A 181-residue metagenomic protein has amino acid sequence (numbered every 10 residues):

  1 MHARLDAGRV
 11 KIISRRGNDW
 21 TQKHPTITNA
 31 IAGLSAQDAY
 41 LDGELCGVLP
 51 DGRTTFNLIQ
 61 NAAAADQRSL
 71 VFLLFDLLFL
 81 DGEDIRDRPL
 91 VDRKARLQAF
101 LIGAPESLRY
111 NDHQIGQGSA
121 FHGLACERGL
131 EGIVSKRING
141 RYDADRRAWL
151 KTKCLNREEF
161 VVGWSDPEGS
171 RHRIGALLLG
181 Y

Functional and structural regions predicted by a protein language model:
M1-Y181: Catalytic cores of nucleic-acid ligases and guanylyltransferases
